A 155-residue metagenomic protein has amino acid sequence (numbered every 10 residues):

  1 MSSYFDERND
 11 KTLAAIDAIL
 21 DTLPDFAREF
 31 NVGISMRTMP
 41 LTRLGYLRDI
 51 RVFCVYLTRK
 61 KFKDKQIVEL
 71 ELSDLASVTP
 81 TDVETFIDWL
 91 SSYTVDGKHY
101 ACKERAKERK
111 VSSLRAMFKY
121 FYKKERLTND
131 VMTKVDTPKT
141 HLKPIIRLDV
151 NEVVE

Functional and structural regions predicted by a protein language model:
M1-L44, S77, T81: N-terminal DNA-binding module of tyrosine recombinases/phage integrases
S3-N9, L23-P24, K63-Q66, E71 (+1 more regions): Serine/threonine-rich low-complexity intrinsically disordered regions
A27-L41, I50-P144: N-terminal core-binding DNA-recognition domain of tyrosine recombinases/integrases
L142-E155: Long, amphipathic, Lys/Arg-enriched alpha-helical "connector/arm" segment
